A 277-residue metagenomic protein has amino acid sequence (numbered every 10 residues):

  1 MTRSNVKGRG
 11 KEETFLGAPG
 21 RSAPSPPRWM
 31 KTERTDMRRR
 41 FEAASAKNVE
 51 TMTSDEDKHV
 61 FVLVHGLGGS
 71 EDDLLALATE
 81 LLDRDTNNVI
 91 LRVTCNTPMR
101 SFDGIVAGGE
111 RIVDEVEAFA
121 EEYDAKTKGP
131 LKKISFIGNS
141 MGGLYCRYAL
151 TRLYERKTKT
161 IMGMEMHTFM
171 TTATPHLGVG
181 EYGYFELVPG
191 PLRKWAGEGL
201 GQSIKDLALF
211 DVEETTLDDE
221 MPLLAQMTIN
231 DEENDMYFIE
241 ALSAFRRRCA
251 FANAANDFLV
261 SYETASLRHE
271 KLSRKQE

Functional and structural regions predicted by a protein language model:
M1, M30, F41-A43: N-terminal mitochondrial targeting presequences
M1-A18, P24: N-terminal chloroplast transit peptides
R34, N48-P98: Short, surface-exposed "cap/lid" segments of acyl-processing enzymes
S45-E50, L67, L77, M99 (+5 more regions): Eukaryotic intrinsically disordered and solvent-exposed regulatory patches
H65, G109-A225, R246, N256-L259: Serine-dependent carboxylesterase/thioesterase catalytic core of lipase-like alpha/beta-hydrolase/SGNH enzymes
D72-T79, C95-N96, D103-G108, Y148-R152 (+3 more regions): Short coil/turn segments at secondary-structure boundaries
A78-N88, R111, E186-G199, A265-E277: Aromatic/acidic cage segments in peptide-binding pockets
M236-E277: C-terminal catalytic-base region of ester-bond hydrolases, centering on the histidine of the charge-relay
